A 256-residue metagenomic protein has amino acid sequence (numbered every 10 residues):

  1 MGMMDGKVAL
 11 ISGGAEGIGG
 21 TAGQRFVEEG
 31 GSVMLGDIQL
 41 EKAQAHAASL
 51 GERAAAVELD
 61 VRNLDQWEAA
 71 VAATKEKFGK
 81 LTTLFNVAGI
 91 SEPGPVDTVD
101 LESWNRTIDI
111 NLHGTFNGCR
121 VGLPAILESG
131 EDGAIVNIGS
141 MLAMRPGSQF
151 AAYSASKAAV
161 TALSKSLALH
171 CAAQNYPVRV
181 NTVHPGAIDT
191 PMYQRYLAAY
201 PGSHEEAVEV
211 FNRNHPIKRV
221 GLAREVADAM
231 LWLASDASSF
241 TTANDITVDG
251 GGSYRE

Functional and structural regions predicted by a protein language model:
M3, R145, M230-L231, T242-E256: Short C-terminal tail/terminal secondary-structure segment of NAD(P)H-dependent dehydrogenase/reductase domains
M3-M34: Canonical Rossmann dinucleotide-binding motif of NAD(H)/NADP(H)-dependent dehydrogenases/reductases, specifically
P95-V96, D100-I108, A207, F211: Substrate-binding pocket helix/loop in short-chain dehydrogenase/reductase
C119, S156, S164: Active-site helix of classical SDR
P124, L169-A173, S239: Alpha-helical segment proximal to the catalytic Tyr-Lys
S140: Residue(s) in the substrate-gating loop at a strand-loop-helix junction that position the organic substrate next
P177-R179, T241-A243: Short, small/polar-rich loop/turn modules that mediate ligand/substrate recognition or access, typified
